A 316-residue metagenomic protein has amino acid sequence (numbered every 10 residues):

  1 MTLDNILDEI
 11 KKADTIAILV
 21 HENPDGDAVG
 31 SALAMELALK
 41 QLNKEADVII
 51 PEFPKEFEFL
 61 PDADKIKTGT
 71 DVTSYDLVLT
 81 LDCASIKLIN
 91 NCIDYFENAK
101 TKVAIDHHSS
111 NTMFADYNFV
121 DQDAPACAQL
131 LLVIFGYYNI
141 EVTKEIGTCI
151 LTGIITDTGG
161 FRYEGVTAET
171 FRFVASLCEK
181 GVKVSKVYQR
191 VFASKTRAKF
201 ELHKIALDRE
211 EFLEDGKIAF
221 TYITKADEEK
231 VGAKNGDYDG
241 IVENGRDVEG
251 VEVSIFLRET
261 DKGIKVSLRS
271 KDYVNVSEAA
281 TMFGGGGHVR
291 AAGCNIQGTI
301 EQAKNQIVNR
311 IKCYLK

Functional and structural regions predicted by a protein language model:
M1-D4, Y95-K100, Q122-L131: An acidic intrinsically disordered interaction segment
T2-N23, A28-E58, T68, T73-Y75 (+1 more regions): Hydrophobic helix-and-loop "lid/oligomerization" segment in the mid-to-C-terminal part of catalytic domains
M35-E36, Y95-N98, V120-D121, R172: Glycine-rich, phosphate-binding/catalytic loops in enzymes
P61-Y117: Active-site cofactor/cluster-binding pocket
I105-F173: Short alpha-helices
